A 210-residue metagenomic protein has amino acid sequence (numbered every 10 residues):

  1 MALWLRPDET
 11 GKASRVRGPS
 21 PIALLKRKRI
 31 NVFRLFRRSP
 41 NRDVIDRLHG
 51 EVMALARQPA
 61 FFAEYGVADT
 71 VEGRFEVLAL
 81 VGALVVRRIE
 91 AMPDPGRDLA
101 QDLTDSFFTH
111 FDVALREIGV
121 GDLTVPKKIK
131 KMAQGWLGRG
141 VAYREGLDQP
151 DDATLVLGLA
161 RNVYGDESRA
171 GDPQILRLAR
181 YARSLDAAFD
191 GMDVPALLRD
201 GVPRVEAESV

Functional and structural regions predicted by a protein language model:
M1-N31: N-terminal amphipathic/basic-hydrophobic helices that include classical n-h-c signal peptides and signal-anchor
I22-V210: Surface/interface-facing alpha-helical segments and adjacent flexible terminal/loop regions used for partner/assembly
